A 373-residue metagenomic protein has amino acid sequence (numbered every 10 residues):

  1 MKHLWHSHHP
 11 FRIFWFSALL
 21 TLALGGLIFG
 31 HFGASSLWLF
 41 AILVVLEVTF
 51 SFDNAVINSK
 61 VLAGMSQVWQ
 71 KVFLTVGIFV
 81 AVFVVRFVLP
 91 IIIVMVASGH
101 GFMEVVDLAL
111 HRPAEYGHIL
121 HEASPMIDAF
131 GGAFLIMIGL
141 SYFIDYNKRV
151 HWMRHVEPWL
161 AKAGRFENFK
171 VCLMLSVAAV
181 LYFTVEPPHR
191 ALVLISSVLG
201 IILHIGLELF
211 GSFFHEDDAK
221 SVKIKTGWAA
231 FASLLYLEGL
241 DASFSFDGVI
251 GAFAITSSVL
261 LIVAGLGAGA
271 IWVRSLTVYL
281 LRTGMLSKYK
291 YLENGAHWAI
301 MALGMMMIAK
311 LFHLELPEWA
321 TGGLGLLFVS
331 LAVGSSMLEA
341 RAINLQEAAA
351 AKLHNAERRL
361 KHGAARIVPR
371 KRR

Functional and structural regions predicted by a protein language model:
M1-R373: Multi-pass alpha-helical transmembrane bundle typical of ion/small-solute transporters and intramembrane aspartyl
